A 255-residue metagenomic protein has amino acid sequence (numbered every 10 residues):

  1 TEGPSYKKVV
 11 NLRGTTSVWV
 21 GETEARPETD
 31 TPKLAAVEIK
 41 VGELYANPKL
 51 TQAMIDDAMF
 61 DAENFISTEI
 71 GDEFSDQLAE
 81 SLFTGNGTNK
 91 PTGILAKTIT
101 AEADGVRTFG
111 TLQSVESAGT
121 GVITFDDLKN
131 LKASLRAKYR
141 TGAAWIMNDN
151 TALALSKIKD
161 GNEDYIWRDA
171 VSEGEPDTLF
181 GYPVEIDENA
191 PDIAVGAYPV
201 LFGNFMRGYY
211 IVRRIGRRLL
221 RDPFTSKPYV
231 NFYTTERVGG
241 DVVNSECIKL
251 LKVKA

Functional and structural regions predicted by a protein language model:
T1-A46, K90, T124, C247: Assembly/oligomerization interface modules of large self-assembling protein complexes
E2, N86-E236, K249, A255: Extended oligomerization regions of viral-like shell subunits
K7, L44-K49, I186, T234: Short amphipathic
V10, T16-V20, D57-M59, A154-K157 (+2 more regions): Short helix/loop capping segments that flank catalytic or ligand/cofactor-binding pockets
V10-L12, L50-Q52, E236: Short, structured patches in soluble enzyme cores that scaffold and shape functional sites
R13, N64-E80, K129-A133, A137 (+1 more regions): A broad, structural surface signal
E38, G42, F60, N64 (+6 more regions): Conserved structured core elements
N47-G119: Acidic, glycine-rich loop-and-beta core segments that form the ion-binding/anion-interacting portion of active sites
